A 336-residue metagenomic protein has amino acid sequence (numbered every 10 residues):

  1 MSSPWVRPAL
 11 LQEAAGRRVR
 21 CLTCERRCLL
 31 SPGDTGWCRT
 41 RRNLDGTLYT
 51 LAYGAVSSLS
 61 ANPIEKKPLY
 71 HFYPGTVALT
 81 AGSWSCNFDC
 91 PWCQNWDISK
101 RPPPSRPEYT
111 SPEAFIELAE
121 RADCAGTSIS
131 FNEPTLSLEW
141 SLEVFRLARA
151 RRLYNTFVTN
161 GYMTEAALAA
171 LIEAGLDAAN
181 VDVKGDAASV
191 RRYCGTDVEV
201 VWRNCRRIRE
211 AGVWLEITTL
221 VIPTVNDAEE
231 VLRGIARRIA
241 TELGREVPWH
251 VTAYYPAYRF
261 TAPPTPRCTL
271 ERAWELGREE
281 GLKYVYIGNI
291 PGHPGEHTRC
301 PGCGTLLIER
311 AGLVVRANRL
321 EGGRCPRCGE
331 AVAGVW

Functional and structural regions predicted by a protein language model:
M1-C21, E25-S83, W96-K100, E296 (+1 more regions): N-terminal [4Fe-4S]-dependent radical SAM core
M1-P32, V225-W336: Auxiliary Fe-S-binding modules of radical SAM enzymes
L22, W84, F88-P91, R146 (+2 more regions): Core alpha-helical elements of the protein kinase catalytic domain, predominantly the helix directly N-terminal
G36, F88, A188: Glycine-centered loop/turn positions within well-structured domains that cap or flank conserved ligand/cofactor-binding
W37-T47, L51-L59, P103-F115, V314-P326: Short cysteine/histidine-rich metal-coordination sites, predominantly Zn2+-binding motifs
A78-W84, F88-A122: Glycine-rich active-site/cofactor-binding loop and its immediate structural neighborhood
C90, V181, V285: Conserved, mostly hydrophobic/aromatic
P112-T269, L276: Conserved AdoMet/S-adenosylmethionine-binding subsite of the radical SAM
